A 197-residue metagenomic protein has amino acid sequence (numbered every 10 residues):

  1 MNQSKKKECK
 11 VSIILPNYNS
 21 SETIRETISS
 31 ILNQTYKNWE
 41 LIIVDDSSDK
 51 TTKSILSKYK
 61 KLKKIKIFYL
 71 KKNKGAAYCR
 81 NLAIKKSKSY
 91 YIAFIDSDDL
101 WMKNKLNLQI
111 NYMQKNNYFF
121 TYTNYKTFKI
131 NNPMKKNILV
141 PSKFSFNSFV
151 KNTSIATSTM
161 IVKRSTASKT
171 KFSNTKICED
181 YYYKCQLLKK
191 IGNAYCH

Functional and structural regions predicted by a protein language model:
M1-L32: N-proximal low-complexity "stem/linker" segments adjacent to membrane-targeting elements
C9-L15, S30-I31, W39-V44, I67 (+1 more regions): Hydrophobic targeting segments
E22-R25, K50-K58, L100, N104: Acidic helix N-cap motif at the loop->helix transition within catalytic regions of sugar-transfer enzymes
S30, K37, D45-S54, K72 (+1 more regions): A conserved acidic beta->alpha catalytic loop
L70-S87: Glycine-rich, basic loop-to-helix element that forms the pyrophosphate-binding segment of sugar-nucleotide handling
I92: Short aromatic/hydrophobic "clamp" motif used to bind/position activated sugar donors
N104-K135: Conserved donor NDP-sugar-binding/catalytic core segment of glycosyltransferases
K143-H197: Conserved nucleotide-sugar donor-binding catalytic segment
